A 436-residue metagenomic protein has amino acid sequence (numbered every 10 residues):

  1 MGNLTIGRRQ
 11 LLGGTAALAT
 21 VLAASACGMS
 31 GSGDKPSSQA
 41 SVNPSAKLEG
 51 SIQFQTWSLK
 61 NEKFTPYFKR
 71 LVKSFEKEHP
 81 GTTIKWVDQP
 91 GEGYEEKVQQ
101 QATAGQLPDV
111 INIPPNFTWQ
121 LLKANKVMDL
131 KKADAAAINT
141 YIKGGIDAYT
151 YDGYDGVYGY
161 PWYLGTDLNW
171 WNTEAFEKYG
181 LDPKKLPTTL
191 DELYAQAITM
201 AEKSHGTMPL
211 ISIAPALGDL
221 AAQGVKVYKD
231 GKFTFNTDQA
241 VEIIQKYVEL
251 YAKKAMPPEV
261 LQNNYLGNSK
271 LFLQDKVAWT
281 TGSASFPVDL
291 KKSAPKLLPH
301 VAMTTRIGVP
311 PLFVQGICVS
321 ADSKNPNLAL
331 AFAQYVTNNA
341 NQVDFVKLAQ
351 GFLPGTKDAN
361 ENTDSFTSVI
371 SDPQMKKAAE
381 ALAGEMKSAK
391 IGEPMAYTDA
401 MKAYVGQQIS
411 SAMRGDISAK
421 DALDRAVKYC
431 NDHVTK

Functional and structural regions predicted by a protein language model:
G2, E177-K178, P183, A255 (+2 more regions): Conserved C-terminal helix/tail region of periplasmic/extracytoplasmic solute-binding proteins
G2-Q120, P183, N327-L328, D344 (+3 more regions): Conserved N-terminal structural module of periplasmic/extracytoplasmic solute-binding proteins
P44, P115-T166, L298, P373-Q374 (+2 more regions): Hinge/lid segment of periplasmic solute-binding proteins
K73, K77, E177-Y179, K253 (+4 more regions): Extracytoplasmic/periplasmic substrate-recognition and gating elements
K77, G81-T83, Y151-P215, K226-L261 (+2 more regions): Helix-loop-helix "hinge/cap" segment bordering the ligand-binding cleft or interdomain interface
P108-D109, I138-A175, M208, V301-G308 (+1 more regions): A structural signal for short loop-to-beta-strand junctions that line the ligand-binding cleft of periplasmic/secreted
M128-K143, L186-T188, K203, V225-Q245 (+4 more regions): Short, solvent-exposed loop/beta-turn-alpha elements that line the ligand-binding surface or hinge of extracytoplasmic
D147-Y149, Q350-A403: Long, aromatic- and glycine/proline-rich binding clefts that accommodate carbohydrate-like moieties
